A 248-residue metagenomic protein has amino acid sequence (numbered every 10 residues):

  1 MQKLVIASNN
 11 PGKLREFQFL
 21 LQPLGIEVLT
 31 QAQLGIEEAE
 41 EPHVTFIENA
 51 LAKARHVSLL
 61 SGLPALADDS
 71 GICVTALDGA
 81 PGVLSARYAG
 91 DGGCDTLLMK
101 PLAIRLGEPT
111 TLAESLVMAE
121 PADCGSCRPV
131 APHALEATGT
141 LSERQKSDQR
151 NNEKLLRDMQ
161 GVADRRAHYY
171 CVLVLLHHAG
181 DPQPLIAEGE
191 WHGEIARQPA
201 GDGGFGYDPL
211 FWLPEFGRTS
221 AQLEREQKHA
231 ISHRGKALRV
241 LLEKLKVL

Functional and structural regions predicted by a protein language model:
Q2-V5, P11-L248: Anionic-ligand binding patches
